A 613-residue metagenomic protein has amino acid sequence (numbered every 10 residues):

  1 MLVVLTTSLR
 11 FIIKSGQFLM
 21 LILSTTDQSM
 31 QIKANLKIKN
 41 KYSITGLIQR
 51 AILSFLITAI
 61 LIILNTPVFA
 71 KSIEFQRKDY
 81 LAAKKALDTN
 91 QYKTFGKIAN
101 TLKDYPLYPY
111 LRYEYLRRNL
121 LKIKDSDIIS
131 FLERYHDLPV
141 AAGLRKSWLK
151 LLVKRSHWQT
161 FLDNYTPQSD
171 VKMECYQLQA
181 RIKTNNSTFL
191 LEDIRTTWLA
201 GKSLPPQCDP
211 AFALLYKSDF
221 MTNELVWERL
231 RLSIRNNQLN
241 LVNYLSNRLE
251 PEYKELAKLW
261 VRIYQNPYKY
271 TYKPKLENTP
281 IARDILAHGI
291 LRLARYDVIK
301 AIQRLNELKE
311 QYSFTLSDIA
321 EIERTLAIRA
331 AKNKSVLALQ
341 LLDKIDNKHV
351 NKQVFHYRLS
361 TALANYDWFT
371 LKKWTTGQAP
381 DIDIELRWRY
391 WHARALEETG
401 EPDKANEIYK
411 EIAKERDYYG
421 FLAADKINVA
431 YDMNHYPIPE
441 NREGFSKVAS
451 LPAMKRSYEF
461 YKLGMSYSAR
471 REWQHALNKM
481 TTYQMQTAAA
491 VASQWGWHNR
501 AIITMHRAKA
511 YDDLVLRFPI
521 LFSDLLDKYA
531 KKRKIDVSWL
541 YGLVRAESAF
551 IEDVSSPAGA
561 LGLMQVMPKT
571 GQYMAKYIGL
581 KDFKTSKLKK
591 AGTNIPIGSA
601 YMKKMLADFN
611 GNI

Functional and structural regions predicted by a protein language model:
A51-I63: Bacterial N-terminal signal peptides
K71-D79, N90-Q91, K103-Y110, K122-K124 (+19 more regions): Generic helix N-cap/helix-start motif at coil->alpha-helix transitions
K84-Y92, N119-D125, K150-W158, S187 (+6 more regions): Helix-turn-helix repeat elements of alpha-solenoid scaffolds
G96-I98, K124-E133, W158-T166, T188-L199 (+10 more regions): Alpha-helical repeat scaffolds
D104, Y113, Q303, E307-E310 (+9 more regions): Catalytic glycan-binding domains that act on GlcNAc-containing polysaccharides
L116-R117, R145, L149, E323-K332 (+2 more regions): Alpha-helical adaptor scaffolds
